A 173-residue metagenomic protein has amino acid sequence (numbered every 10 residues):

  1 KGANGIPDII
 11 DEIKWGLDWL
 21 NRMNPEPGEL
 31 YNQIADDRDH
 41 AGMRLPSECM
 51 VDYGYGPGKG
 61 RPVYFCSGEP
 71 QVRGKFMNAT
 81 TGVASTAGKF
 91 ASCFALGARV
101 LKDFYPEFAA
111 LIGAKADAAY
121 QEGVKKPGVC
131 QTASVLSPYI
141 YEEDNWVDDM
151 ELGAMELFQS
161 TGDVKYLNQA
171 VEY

Functional and structural regions predicted by a protein language model:
K1, D18-E26, K89-P106, D149-D163: Well-ordered alpha-helical scaffold segments within catalytic/enzyme domains
K1-R73, E107: Replace the tail clause
G2, F104-A109, V129-Y139: Short helix/loop segment immediately N-terminal to the Walker
P7, C66-K126: A conserved hydrophobic secondary-structure block that centers on an alpha-helix together with its immediately flanking
D11, G88, D117, D148-E151: Generic structural signal for well-ordered, non-transmembrane alpha-helical segments in soluble/cytosolic regions
E12-P27, G113-Q131, T161-Y173: Long, well-ordered core segments of solenoidal/helical folds
V72-A87, C130-D148: Solvent-exposed loop and edge beta-strand segments that line ligand/cofactor-binding and catalytic clefts
Y139-Y173: Active-site-proximal helices and loops of the catalytic beta/alpha 8
